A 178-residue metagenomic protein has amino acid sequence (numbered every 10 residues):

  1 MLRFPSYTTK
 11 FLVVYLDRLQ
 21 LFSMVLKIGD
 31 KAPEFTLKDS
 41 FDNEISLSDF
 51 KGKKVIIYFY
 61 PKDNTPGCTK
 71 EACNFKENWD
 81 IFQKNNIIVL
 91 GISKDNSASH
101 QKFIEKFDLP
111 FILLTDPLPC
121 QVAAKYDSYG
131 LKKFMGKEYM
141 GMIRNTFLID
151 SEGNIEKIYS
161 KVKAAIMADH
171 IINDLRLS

Functional and structural regions predicted by a protein language model:
Q20-S178: Chalcogenol-based redox active-site neighborhoods
